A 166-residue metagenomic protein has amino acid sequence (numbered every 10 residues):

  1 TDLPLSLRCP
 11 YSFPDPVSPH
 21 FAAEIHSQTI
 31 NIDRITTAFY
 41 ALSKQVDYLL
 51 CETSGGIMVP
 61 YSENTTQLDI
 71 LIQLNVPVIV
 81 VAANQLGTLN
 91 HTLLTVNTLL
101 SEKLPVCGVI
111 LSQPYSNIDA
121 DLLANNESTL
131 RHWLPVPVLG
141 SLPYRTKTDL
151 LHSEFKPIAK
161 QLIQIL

Functional and structural regions predicted by a protein language model:
T1, L74, W133-P135: Short, structured coil segments at secondary-structure junctions
T1-T29, D33, A38-Y40: N-terminal phosphate/diphosphate-binding loop that engages ATP/GTP or pyrophosphate donors across diverse enzyme folds
I35, F39-N64: Switch II (G3) loop of P-loop NTPases
L50-E52, I79, I110: Structural motif
G56-I57, Q85-L86, Q113-I118: Short histidine/acidic/glycine/proline-rich micro-motifs that form metal- and phosphate-coordinating active-site loops
S62-Q85: Inter-motif core of Ras-like GTPase G domains
N97-L166: C-terminal lobe/tail of nucleotide-utilizing enzymes
